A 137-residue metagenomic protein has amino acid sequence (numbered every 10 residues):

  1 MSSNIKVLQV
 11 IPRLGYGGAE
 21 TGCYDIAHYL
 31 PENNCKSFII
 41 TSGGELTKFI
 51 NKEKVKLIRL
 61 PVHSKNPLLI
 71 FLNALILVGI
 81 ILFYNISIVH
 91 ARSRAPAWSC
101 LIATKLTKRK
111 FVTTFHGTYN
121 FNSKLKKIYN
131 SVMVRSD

Functional and structural regions predicted by a protein language model:
M1-D137: Membrane-interface segments of envelope glycosyltransferases acting on lipid-linked substrates or membrane lipids
